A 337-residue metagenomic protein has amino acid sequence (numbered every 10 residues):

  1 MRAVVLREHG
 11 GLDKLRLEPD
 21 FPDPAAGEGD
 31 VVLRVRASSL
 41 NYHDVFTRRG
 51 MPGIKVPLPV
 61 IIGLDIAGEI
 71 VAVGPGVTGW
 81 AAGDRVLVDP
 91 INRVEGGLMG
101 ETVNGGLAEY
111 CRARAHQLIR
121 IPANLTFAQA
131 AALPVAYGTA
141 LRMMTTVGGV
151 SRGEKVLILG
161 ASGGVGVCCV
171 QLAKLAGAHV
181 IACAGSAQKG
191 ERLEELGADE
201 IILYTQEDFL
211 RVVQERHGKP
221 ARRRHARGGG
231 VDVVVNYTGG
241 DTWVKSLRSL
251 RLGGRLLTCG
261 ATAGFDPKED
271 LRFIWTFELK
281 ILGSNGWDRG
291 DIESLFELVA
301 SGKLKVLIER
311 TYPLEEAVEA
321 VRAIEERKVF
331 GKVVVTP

Functional and structural regions predicted by a protein language model:
M1, R7, R289-P337: C-terminal hydrophobic helical "lid"/dimerization subdomain of Rossmann-like NAD(P)H-dependent oxidoreductases
P22-S39, M51-N92, P122-L125: Glycine-rich beta-strand-centered segment in the early N-terminal region that forms part of a ligand/cofactor-binding
E69, D84-R85, Y110, K155 (+3 more regions): Residue-level marker of beta-strand positions
G79, D89-G160: NAD(P)H dinucleotide-binding glycine-rich loop of Rossmann-like/cofactor-binding domains, especially the beta1-alpha1
L87, D232-V235: N-terminal Rossmann-like NAD(P) cofactor-binding module of classical short-chain dehydrogenase/reductase
A128-E207: Mid-domain Rossmann-like dinucleotide-binding core that forms the NAD(H)/NADP(H) cofactor-binding site
A176, A184, L193, T238-L307 (+1 more regions): Glycine-rich phosphate-binding loop and adjacent beta-alpha segment of Rossmann(oid) nucleotide-cofactor-binding
D208-G228: Short amphipathic alpha-helix with an adjacent loop that forms part of the alpha/beta core around
